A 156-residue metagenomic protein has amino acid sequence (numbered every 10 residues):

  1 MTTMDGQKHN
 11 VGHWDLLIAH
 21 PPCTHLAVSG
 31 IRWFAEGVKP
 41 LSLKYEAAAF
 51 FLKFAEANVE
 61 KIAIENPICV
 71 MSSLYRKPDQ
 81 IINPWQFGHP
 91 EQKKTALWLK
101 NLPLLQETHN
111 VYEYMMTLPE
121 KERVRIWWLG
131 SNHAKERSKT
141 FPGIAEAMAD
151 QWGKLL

Functional and structural regions predicted by a protein language model:
M1-L156: Conserved active-site and SAM-binding loop architecture of S-adenosyl-L-methionine-dependent nucleic-acid
